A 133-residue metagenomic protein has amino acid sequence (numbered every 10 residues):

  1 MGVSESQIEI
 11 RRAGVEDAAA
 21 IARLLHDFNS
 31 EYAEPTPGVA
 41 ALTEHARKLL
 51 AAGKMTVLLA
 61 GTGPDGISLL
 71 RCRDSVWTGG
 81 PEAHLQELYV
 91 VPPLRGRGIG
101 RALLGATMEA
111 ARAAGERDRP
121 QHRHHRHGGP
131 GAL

Functional and structural regions predicted by a protein language model:
M1-S4, L133: Acyl-donor-binding surface of acyltransferase catalytic domains
G2, I8, R12-G80, Q86 (+4 more regions): Acetyl-CoA-dependent GNAT
L85, D118-H122: Conserved hydrophobic beta-strand within the GNAT/NAT acetyltransferase core sheet that lines the active-site cleft
V91-P93, R97, H125: Active-site acidic-Proline motif in GNAT/NAT acetyltransferases
R97, A113-E116: Short coil/turn segments at alpha/beta junctions that flank glycine-rich nucleotide-binding fingerprints
R97, R101, G105: Residues forming the Rossmann-fold NAD(P)(H) cofactor-binding site
R101, A113, H124-L133: Conserved active-site alpha-helix within GNAT-family acetyltransferase domains
